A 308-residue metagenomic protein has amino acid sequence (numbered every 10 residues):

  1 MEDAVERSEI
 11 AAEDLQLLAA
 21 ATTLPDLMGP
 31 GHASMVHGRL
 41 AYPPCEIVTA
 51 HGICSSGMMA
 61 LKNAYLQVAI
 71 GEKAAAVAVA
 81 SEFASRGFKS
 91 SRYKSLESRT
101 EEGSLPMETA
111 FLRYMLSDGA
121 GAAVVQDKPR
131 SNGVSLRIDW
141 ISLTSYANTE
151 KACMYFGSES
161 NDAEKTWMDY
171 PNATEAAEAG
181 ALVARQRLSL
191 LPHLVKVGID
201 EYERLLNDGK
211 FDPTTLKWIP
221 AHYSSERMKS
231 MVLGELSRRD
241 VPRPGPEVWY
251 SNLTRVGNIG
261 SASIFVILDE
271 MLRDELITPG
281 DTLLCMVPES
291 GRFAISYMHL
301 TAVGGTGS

Functional and structural regions predicted by a protein language model:
M1-G52, F211-S230: Conserved beta-ketoacyl condensing-enzyme motif
A12-Q16, P43-E46, I70-A76, A110-F111 (+4 more regions): Short coil/turn connectors at secondary-structure junctions
L24-P25, P43, T49-E72, L188-L206 (+1 more regions): Claisen-condensing/thiolase-fold acyl-transfer catalytic domains that form or cleave C-C bonds in fatty acid
G29-H32, K62, G87-Y93, E150-A152 (+1 more regions): Short acidic, glycine/serine/threonine-rich loops at helix termini
H51, A76-E82, V125, C285-P288: Short beta-strand segments
E72-R92, Y146-M154, S225-M228: Acyl-CoA/ACP chain-elongation machinery
S85-M107: Short, flexible helix-coil linker/hinge segments at the edges of structured domains or between repeats
G103-H193, P288, H299-S308: Condensing-enzyme catalytic core mediating Claisen C-C bond formation in acyl metabolism
